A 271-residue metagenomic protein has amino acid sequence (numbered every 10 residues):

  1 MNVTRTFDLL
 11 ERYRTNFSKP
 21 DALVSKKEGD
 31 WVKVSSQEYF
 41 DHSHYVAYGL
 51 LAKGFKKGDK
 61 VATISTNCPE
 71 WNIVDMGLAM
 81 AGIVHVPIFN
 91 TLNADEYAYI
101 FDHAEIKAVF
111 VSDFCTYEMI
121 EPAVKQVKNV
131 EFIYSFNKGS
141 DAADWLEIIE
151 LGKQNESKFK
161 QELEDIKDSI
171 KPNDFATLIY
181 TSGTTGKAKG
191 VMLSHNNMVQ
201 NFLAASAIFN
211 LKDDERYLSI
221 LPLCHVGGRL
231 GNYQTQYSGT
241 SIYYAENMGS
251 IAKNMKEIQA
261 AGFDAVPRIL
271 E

Functional and structural regions predicted by a protein language model:
L9, M80-L151: Structural core segment of the AMP-binding/adenylate-forming
L9-V34, S140: AMP-dependent adenylate-forming
S18-D21, S135, Q154-Y180, K187 (+1 more regions): Conserved pre-ATP/AMP-binding loop-to-beta segment of ANL
L23-C68, N72, M76, N93-A98 (+2 more regions): Conserved AMP-binding/adenylate-forming core of the ANL superfamily
K33-Q37, A176-Q200: Conserved AMP-binding A3 loop
F40-Y45, P172, V191-K212: Conserved structural elements of the adenylate-forming
D59-K60, T66-V86, N90-A94, D102-A108 (+2 more regions): A short helix-loop-beta submotif of the ANL/AMP-binding
V199-R216, L223-E271: Conserved AMP-binding/adenylation subdomain of ANL enzymes
